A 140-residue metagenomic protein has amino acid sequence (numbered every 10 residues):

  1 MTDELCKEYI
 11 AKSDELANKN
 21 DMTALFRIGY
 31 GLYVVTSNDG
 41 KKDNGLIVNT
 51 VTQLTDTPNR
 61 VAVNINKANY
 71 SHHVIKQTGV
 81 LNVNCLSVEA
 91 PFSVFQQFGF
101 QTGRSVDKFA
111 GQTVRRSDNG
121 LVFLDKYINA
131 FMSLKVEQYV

Functional and structural regions predicted by a protein language model:
T2-V48, T52-V140: Active-site-proximal mixed secondary-structure blocks
